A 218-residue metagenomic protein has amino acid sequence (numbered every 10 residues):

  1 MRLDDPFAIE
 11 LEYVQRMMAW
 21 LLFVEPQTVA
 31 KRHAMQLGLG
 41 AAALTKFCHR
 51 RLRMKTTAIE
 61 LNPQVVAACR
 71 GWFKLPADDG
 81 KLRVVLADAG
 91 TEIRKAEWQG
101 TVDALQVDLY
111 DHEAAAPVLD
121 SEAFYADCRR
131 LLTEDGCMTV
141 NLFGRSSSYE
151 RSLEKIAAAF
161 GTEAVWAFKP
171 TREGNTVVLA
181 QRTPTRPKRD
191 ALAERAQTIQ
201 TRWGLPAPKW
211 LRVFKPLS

Functional and structural regions predicted by a protein language model:
M1-P6, E12, E154, R172-S218: SAM/dcSAM-binding transferase cores
D5-E134, S146-S147: The AdoMet/dcAdoMet-binding core of the Class I SAM-like
M17-F23, V65-C69, A87-T91, D135-N141 (+3 more regions): Short C-terminal domain-edge/linker segments immediately following a structured domain
R53-K55, D79-K81, D135, T162-A164 (+1 more regions): A generic structural signal for alpha->beta connector loops
N62, G71-V85, L131, C137 (+3 more regions): Short secondary-structure transition/capping segments
A116, E122-P187: C-terminal substrate-binding/active-site "lid" region of AdoMet-derived donor-dependent transferases
